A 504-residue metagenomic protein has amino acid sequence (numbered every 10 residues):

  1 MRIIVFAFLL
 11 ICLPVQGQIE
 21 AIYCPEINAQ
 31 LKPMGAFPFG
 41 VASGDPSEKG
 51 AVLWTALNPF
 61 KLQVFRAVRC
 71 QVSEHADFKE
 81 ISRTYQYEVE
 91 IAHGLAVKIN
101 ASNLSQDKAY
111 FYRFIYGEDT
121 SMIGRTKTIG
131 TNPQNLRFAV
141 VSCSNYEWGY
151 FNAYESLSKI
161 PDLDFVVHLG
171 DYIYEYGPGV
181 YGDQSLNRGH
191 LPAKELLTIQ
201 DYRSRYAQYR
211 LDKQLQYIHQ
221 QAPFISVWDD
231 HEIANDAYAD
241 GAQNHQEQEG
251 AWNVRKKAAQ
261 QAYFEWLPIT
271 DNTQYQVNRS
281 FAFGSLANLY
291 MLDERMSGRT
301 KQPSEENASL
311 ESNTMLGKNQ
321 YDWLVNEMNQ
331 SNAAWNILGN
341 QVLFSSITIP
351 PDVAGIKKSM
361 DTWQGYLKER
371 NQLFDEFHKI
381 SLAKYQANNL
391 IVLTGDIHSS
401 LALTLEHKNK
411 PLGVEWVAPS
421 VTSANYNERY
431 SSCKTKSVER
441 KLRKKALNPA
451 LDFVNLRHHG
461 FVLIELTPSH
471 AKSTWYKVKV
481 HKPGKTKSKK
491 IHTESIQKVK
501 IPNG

Functional and structural regions predicted by a protein language model:
M1-A7: Sec-dependent signal peptide recognition, specifically the positively charged N-region followed immediately by
F8-L10, Q364: A general, composition-driven signal for non-globular sequence regions
C12-P14: N-terminal signal peptide c-region/cleavage motif recognized by signal peptidases
I19-G504: Metal-dependent phosphoester/phosphodiester hydrolase catalytic core
